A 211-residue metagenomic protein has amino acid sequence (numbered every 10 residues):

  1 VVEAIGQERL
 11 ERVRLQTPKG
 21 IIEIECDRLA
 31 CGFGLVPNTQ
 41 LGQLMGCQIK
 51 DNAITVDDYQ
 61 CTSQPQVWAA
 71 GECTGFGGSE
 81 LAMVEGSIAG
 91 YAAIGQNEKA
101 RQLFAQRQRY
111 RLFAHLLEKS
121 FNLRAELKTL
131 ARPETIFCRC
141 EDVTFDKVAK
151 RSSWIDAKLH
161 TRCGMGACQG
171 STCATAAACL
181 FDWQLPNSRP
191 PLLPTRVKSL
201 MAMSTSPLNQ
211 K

Functional and structural regions predicted by a protein language model:
V1-I5, L15-Q16, V56-D57, Q106 (+1 more regions): Dinucleotide-binding/catalytic capping subdomain of oxidoreductase cores
A4-E23, L29: Conserved beta-strand-loop-beta-strand element in the redox core of flavoprotein oxidoreductases
I5-E8, I24, F33-V36, Q40 (+7 more regions): Conserved active-site and cofactor/substrate-binding residues in soluble primary-metabolism enzymes
R28-E80, L103-Q106, L112: FAD-site-proximal beta/loop scaffold in flavoenzymes
E72-S79, R162-G170: Glycine-rich phosphate/pyrophosphate-binding beta-alpha loops
L81-V84, I88-D156, G164, P186-S188 (+1 more regions): Mid-to-C-terminal Rossmann-like scaffold of FAD/NAD(P)H-dependent oxidoreductases
C138-C140, C168, C173: Short cysteine clusters
G170-W183: Alpha-helical interaction/regulatory segments in DNA maintenance proteins
